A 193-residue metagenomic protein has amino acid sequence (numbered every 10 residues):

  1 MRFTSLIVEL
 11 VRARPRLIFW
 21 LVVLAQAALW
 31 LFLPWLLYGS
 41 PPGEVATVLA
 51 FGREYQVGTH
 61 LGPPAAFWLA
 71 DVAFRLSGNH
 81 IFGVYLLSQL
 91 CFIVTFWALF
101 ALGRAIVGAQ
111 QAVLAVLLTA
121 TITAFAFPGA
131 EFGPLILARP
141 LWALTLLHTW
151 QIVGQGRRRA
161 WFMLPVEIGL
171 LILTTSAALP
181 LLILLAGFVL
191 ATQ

Functional and structural regions predicted by a protein language model:
F3, L181-Q193: Perimembrane helix-loop-helix junctions
V23-Q26, A115-T123, I168, I172 (+1 more regions): Short helix- or helix-capping micro-motifs that position conserved polar/aromatic residues at function-defining sites
F32-V48, G58-V72, G78-G83, L135: Extracytoplasmic catalytic/substrate-binding loops of multi-pass membrane glycan-assembly enzymes
P64-W68, S77-W97, V113-V116, P128-F132: Loop-to-helix entry region of an early transmembrane alpha helix in multi-pass inner-membrane enzymes
L86-V107, A143-L144, H148: Transmembrane-helix motifs of polytopic, lipid-linked glycan transferases
L99-T121, R139-P140: Transmembrane-helix signature of polytopic, membrane-embedded enzymes that assemble or transfer cell-envelope glycans
R104, A109, T145-M163, L171 (+1 more regions): Membrane-interface transmembrane helices that cradle and orient dolichyl/undecaprenyl
A124-A138: Short acidic/glycine- and proline-prone juxtamembrane loop motifs at membrane-interface regions of multi-pass membrane
